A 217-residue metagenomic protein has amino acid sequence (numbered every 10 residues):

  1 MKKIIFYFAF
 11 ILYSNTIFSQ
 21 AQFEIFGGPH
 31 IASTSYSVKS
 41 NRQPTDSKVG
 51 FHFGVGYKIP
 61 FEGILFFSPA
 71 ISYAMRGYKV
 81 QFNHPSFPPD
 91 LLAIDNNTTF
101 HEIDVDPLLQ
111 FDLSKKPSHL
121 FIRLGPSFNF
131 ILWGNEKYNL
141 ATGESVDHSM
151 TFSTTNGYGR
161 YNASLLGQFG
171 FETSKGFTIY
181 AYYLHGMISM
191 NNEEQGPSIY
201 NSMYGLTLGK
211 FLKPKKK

Functional and structural regions predicted by a protein language model:
M1-F26, F169, L208, L212: Bacterial Sec-dependent N-terminal signal peptides
A21-F66, A74: Start-of-domain marker
F23, I64-F67, P117-L120, K175-A181 (+1 more regions): Repeated loop/turn-to-beta-strand initiation elements of outer-membrane beta-barrel proteins
P29, F51-F61, I71-Y73, V105-F111 (+4 more regions): Residues on the lipid-exposed face of transmembrane beta-strands in outer-membrane beta-barrel proteins
H30, Y200-K217: Outer-membrane beta-barrel "beta-signal"
S33-K48, R76-E102, F130-N162, L166 (+1 more regions): Extracellular/periplasm-exposed beta-strand and loop segments of Gram-negative cell-envelope proteins, dominated by
N97, I103, F111-S118: Internal catalytic or translocation cores that form aromatic/hydrophobic pockets or channels for amphipathic metabolites
L113-E136: A short beta-strand-loop micro-motif that forms or neighbors metal/cofactor- and ligand-binding patches at active-site
